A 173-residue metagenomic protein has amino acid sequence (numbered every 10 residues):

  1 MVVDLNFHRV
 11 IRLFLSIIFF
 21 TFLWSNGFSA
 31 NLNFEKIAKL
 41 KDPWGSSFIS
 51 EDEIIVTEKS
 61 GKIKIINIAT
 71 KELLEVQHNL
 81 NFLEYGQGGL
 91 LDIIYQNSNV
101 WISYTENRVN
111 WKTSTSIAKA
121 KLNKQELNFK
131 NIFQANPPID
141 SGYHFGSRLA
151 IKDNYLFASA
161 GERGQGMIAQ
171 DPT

Functional and structural regions predicted by a protein language model:
F14-N26: Bacterial N-terminal signal peptides
F28-N33, T70-E75, L122-N131: Beta-strand initiation motifs
E35-K41, Q77-Y85, I132-D140: Surface loop/turn motifs at the tips and blade-to-blade linkers of beta-strand repeat domains
W44, G88-L91, F145-R148: Beta-propeller and closely related beta-sheet repeat lectin domains
I55-G61, N99-T173: Surface loops at the rim/top face of extracytoplasmic beta-rich domains
I55-H78: Beta-propeller domains
E72-N97: Blade-loop segments of beta-propeller domains
